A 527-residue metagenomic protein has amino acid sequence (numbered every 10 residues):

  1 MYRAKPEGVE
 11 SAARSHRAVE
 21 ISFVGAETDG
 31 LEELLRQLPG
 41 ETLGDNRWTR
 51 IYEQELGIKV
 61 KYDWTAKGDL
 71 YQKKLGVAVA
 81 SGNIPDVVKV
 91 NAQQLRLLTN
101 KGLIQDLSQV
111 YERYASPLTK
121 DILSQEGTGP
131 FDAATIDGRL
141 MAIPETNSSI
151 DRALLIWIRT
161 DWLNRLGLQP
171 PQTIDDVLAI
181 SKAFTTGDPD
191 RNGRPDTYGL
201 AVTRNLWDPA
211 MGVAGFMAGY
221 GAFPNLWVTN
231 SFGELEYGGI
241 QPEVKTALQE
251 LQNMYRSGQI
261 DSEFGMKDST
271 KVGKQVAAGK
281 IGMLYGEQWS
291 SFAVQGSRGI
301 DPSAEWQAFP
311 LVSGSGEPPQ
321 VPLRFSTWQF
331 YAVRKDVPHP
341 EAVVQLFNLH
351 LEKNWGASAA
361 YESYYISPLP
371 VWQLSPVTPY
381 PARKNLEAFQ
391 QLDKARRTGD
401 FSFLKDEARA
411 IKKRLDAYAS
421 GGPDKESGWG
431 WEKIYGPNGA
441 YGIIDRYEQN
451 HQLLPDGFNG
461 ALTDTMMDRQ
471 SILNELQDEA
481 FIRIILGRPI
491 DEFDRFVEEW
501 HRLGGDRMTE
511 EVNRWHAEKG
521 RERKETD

Functional and structural regions predicted by a protein language model:
M1-D176, Y237, E448-D527: Conserved N-terminal structural module of periplasmic/extracytoplasmic solute-binding proteins
A4-E10, K353-A480: Conserved small-residue motifs centered on glycine
N46-W64, V77, D161-L163, G239-F264 (+2 more regions): Extracytoplasmic/periplasmic ligand-capture domains
R50-E53, V276, E287-W289, G422 (+1 more regions): Long, His/Glu/Asp-enriched segments that create or flank divalent metal/ion-associated functional microenvironments
A80-S81, K101, S257, A278 (+3 more regions): Charged, alpha-helical scaffolding/interaction elements associated with membrane systems
R96-L155, P209-A247, L251, G299-R324: Hinge/lid segment of periplasmic solute-binding proteins
S108, R113, T135-P209, T229-Q275 (+5 more regions): Helix-loop-helix "hinge/cap" segment bordering the ligand-binding cleft or interdomain interface
N205-L226, Q249-K413: Extracytoplasmic/periplasmic substrate-binding proteins
